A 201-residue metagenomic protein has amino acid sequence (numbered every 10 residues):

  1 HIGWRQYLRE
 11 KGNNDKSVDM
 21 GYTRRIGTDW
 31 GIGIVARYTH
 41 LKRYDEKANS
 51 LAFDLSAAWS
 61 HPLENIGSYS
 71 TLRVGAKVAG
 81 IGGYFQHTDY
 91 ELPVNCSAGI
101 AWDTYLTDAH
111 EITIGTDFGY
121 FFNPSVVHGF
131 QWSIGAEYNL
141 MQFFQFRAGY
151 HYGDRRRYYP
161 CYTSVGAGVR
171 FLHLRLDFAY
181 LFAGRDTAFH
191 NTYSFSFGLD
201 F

Functional and structural regions predicted by a protein language model:
H1-D29: Transmembrane beta-barrel domains of Gram-negative outer membranes and organellar outer membranes
R5-K11, R37-Y44, E64, G80-Q86 (+4 more regions): Sequence/structural signature of outer-membrane beta-barrel proteins
K11-D15, Y44-A52, G67-Y69, D89-N95 (+3 more regions): Transmembrane beta-barrel outer-membrane domains
G27-D29, R43, P62-L72, Y105-I112 (+1 more regions): Short loop/turn motifs that connect adjacent beta-strands in outer-membrane beta-barrel proteins
V35-T39, R43-Y44, A48-P62, R73: Membrane translocator/pore-forming domains, dominated by Gram-negative outer-membrane beta-barrels
S56-E64, D103-Y105, H151: Short regulatory "switch" loops immediately downstream of catalytic or recognition motifs within protein catalytic
P62-G75, I81-D89: Solenoidal tandem-repeat scaffolds enriched in leucines and small polar residues
R73-G75, V94-F201: Outer membrane beta-barrel transmembrane domains
